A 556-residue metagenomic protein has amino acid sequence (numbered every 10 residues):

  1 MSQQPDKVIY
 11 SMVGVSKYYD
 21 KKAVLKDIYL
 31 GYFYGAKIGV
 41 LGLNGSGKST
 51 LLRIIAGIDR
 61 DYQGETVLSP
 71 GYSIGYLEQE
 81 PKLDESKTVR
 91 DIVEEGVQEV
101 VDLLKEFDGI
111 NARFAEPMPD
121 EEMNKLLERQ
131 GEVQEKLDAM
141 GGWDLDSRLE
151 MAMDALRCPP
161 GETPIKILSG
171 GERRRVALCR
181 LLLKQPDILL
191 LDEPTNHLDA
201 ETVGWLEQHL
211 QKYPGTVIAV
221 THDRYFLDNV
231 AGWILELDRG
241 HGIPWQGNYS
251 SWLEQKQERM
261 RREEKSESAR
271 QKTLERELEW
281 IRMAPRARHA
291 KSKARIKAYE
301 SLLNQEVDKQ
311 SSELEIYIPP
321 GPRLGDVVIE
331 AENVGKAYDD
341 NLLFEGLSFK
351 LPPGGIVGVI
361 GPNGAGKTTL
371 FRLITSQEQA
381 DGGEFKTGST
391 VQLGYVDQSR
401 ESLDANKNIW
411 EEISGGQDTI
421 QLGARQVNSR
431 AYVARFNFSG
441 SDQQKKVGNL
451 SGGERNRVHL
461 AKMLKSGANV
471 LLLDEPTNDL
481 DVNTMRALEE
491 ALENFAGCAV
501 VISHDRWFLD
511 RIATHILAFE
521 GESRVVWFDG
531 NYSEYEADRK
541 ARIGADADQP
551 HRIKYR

Functional and structural regions predicted by a protein language model:
M1-S268, S312, I318-R556: ABC ATP-binding cassette signature C-motif
Q255-A298, L302-K309: Intracellular alpha-helical coupling/juxtamembrane segments of multi-pass membrane proteins
